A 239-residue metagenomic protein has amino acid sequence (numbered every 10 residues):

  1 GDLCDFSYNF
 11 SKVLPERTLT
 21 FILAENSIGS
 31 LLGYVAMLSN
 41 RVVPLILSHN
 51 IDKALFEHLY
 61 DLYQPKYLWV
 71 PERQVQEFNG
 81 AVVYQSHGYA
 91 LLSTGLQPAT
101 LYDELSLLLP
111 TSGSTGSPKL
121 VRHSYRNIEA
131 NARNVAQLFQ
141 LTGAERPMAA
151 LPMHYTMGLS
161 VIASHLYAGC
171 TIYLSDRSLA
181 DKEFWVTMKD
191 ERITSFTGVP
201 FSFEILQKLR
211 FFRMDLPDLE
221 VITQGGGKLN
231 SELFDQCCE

Functional and structural regions predicted by a protein language model:
G1, P98, L105-R133: Conserved AMP-binding A3 loop
G1-P15, A54-E57, H123-R126: Conserved AMP-binding/adenylate-forming core of the ANL superfamily
F6, A24-E25, L45-Y60, C170-E191: ATP-dependent adenylate-forming carboxylate-activation enzymes
Y8-N50, A150-P152: Conserved AMP-binding/adenylate-forming
I28-L47, E57, V135-Q137, T156-A168: Hydrophobic alpha-helical segments in the ANL/AMP-binding
R73-Q74, I193-Q236: Adenylate-forming
Y89-P110, S117, Q140-R146: Conserved pre-ATP/AMP-binding loop-to-beta segment of ANL
E129-R146, T156-S195: Conserved AMP-binding/adenylation subdomain of ANL enzymes
